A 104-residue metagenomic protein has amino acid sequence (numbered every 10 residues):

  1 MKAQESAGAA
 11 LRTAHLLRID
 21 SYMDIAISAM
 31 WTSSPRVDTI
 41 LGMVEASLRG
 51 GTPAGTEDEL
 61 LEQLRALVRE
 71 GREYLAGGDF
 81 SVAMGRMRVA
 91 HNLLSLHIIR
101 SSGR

Functional and structural regions predicted by a protein language model:
M1-R104: Long, charged/polar, soluble alpha-helical segments
